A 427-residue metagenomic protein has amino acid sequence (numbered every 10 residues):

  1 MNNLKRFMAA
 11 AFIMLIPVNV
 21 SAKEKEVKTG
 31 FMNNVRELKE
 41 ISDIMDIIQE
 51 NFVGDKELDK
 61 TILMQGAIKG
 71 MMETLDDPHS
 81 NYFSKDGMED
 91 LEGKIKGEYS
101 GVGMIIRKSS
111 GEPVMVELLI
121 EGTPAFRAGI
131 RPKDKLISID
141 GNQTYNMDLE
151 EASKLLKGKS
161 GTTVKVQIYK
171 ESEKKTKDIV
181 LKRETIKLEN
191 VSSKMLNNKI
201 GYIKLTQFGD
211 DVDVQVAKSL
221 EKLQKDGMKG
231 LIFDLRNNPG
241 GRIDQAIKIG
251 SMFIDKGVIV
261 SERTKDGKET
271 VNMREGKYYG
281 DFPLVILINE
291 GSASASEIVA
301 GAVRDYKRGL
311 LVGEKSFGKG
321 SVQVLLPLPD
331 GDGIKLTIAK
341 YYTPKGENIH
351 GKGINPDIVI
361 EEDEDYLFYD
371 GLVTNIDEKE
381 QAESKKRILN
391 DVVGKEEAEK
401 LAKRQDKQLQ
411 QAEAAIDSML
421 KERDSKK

Functional and structural regions predicted by a protein language model:
M1-M8: Bacterial N-terminal signal peptides that target proteins for export
I13-V20: Hydrophobic h-region of N-terminal signal peptides that target proteins for export in Gram-negative bacteria
E24-T29, D43-F52, L389-E396: Acidic/histidine-rich, surface-exposed loop or edge segments in extracytoplasmic proteins
G30-E37, N51-K60, M115-L119, T123-P132 (+1 more regions): Cleft-lining beta-strand/loop regions that shape enzyme active-site pockets
Q49-V114, T163-K165, Y169-V180, L188-N190 (+2 more regions): Extended, small/polar residue-biased N-terminal targeting/export presequences and adjacent propeptide/linker tracts
T74, K345-K427: Conserved functional hotspot residues or short segments at active or partner-binding sites across diverse domains
K335-L336: Short, small/polar residue-rich loop motifs at catalytic or cofactor-binding pockets
K340-Y341: Polar, low-complexity export/assembly segments characteristic of proteins that are secreted or assemble on the cell
